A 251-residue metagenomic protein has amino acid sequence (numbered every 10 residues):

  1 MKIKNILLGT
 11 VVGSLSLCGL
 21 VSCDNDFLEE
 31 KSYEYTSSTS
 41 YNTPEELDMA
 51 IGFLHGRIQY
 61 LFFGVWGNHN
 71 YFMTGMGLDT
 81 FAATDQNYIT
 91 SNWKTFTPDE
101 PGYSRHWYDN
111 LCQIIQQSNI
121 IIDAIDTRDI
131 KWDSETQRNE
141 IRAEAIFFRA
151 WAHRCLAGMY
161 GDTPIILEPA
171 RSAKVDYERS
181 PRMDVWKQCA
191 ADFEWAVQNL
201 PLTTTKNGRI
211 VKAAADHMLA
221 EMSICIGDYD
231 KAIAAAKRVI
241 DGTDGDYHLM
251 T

Functional and structural regions predicted by a protein language model:
M1-S32: Bacterial Sec-dependent N-terminal signal peptides
K4, L20-S22, K131-I141, I226-K237: Secondary-structure transition into beta-strands, especially the periplasmic turns and strand N-termini that construct
C23-N70, T251: Membrane-proximal, proline-rich intrinsically disordered regions
Y33-S37, T95-P98, S134, L167-K174: Short linear capping/connector segments at secondary-structure termini
S37-T39, V65-D85, I166, L202-M218 (+1 more regions): Short, surface-exposed recognition loops and adjoining beta-strand edges that mediate ligand/DNA contacts, enriched
D48-Y60, A83-Y160, D176, S180-M183 (+1 more regions): Conserved, well-structured interaction surfaces
I121, C189, F193-A196, A232 (+1 more regions): Tetratricopeptide repeat
